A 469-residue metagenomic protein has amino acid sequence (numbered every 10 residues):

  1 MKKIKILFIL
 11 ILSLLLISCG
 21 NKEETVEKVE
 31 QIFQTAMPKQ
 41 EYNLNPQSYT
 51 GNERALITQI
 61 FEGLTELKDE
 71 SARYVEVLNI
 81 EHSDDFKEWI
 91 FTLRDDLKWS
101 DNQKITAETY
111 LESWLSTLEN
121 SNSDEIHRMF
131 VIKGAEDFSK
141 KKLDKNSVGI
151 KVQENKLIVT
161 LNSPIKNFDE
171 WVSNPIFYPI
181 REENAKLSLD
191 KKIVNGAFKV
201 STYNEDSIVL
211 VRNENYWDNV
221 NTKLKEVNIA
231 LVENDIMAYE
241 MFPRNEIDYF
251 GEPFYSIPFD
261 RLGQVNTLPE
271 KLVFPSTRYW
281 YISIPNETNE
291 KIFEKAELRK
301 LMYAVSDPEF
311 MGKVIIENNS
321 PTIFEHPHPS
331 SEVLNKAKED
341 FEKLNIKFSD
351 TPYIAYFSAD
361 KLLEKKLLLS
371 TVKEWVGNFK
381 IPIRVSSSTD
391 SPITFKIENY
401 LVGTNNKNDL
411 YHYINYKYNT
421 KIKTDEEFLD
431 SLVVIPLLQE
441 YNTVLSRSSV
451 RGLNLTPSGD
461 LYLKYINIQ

Functional and structural regions predicted by a protein language model:
A36-D85, L115, I193: N-terminal lobe/hinge region of extracytoplasmic solute-binding protein
M37-A55, E76, Q103, N167-Y178 (+3 more regions): A structural "hinge/loop" feature
N79-I126, I292: Aromatic- and charge-enriched surface segment that lines or borders ligand/interaction sites
I126-E182: Surface-exposed binding/hinge segments that line and control ligand-binding clefts or catalytic entry sites
L161-T222, E226, I236: Gly/Pro-rich hinge or "lid" segments in bacterial periplasmic/extracellular proteins
N184-K186, N215-D260: Ligand-site clamp/hinge motif
V211-N215, T267, K271-L301, V305 (+5 more regions): A bilobed periplasmic-binding-protein/Venus flytrap-type ligand-binding module shared by bacterial periplasmic
E294-G377: Append "and occasionally in soluble cytosolic enzymes with long acidic Gly/Pro-rich linkers
